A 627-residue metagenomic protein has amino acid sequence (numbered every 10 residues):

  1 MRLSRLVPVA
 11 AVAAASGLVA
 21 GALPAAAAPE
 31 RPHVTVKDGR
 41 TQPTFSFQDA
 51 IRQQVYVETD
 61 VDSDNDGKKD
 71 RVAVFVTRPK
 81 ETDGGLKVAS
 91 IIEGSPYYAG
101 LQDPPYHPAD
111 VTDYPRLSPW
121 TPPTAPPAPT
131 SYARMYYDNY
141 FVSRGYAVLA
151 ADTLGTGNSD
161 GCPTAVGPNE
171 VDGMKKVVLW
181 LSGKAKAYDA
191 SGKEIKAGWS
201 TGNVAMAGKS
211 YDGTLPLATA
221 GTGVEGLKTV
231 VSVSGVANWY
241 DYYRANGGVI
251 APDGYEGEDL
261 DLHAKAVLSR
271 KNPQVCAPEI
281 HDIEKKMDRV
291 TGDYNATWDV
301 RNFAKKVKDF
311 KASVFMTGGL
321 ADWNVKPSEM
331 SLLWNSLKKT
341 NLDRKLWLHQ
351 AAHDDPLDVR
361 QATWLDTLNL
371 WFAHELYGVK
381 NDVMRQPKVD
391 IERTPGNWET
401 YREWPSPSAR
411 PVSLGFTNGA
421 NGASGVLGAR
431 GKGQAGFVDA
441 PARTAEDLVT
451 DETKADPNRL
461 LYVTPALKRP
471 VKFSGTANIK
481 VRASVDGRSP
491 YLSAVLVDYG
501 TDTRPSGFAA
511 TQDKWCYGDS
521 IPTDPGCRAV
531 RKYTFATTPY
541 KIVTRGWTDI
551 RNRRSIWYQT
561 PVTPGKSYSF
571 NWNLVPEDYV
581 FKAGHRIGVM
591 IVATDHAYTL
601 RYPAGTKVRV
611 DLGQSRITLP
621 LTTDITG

Functional and structural regions predicted by a protein language model:
M1-A28: Secretory targeting and sorting signals
P29-P32, V36-T41, Q361-G627: C-terminal, loop-rich substrate-recognition/catalytic regions characterized by aromatic stacking residues
T35-Q42, D60-S63, G67-K69, V74 (+11 more regions): Accessory cap/linker subdomain of secreted extracellular hydrolases
G39-L86, L467-R469, Y558: N-terminal cap/lid segment of alpha/beta-hydrolase-fold proteins
L86-P96: Short beta-strand element of the alpha/beta-hydrolase
F310, M316-G318, D322: Short beta-strand/loop motif that positions the catalytic acidic residue of the alpha/beta-hydrolase fold
W323-E329: Conserved alpha/beta-hydrolase "acid-adjacent" motif
K338-D354: Catalytic histidine neighborhood in serine/cysteine hydrolases with alpha/beta-hydrolase-type architecture
